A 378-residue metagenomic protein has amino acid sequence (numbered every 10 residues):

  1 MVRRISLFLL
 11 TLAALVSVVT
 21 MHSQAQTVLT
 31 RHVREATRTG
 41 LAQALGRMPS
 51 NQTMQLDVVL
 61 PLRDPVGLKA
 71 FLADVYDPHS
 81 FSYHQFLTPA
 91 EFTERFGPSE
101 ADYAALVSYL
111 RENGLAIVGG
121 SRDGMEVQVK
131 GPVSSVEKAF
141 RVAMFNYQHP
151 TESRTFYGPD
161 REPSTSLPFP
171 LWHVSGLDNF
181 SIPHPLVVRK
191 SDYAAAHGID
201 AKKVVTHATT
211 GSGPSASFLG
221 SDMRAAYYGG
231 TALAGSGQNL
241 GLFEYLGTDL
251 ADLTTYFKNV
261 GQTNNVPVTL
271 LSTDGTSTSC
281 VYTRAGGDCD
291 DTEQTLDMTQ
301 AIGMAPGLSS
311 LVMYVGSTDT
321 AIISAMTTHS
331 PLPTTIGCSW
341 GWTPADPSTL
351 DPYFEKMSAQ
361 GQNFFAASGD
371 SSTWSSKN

Functional and structural regions predicted by a protein language model:
M1-L9: Bacterial N-terminal signal peptides that target proteins for export
F8-V18: Bacterial N-terminal signal peptides
V19-A25: Sec/Tat signal peptide C-region and signal peptidase I cleavage site
Q26-R122, Q128-N378: Substrate-binding/charge-relay-adjacent region of secreted/lumenal peptidase catalytic domains
